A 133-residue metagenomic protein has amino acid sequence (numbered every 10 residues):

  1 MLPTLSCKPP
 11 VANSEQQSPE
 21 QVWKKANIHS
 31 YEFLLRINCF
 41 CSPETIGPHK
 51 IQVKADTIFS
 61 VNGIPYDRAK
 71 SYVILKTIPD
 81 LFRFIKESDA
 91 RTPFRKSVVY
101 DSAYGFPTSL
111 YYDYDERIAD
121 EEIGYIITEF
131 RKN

Functional and structural regions predicted by a protein language model:
M1-S14: Bacterial Sec-dependent N-terminal signal peptides
A26-I37: A short, Trp-centered hydrophobic/proline-enriched beta-strand micro-motif
F33-L35, I58-G63, S109-L110: Short hydrophobic/aromatic-rich beta-strand segments that constitute the beta-sheet cores of beta-sandwich/beta-barrel
L35-K54: Short, surface-exposed binding/anchoring microloops in extracellular/periplasmic proteins
P43-P48, P93-R95, D120-G124: Short, surface-exposed coil-to-beta transition loops
H49-F59, G124-N133: A short, surface-exposed beta-strand/turn
Q52-K96: Mature extracytoplasmic domains of secretory-pathway proteins
P107-Y125: Short, exposed beta-strand-loop hairpins at the edges of beta-sheets in extracellular/periplasmic proteins
